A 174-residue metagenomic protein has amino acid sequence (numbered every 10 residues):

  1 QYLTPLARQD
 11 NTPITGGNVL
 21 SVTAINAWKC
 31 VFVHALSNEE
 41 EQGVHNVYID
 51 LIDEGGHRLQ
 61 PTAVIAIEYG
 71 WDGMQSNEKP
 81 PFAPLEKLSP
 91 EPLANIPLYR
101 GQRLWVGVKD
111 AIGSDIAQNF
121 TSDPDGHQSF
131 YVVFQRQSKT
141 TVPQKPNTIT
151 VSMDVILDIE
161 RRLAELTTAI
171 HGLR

Functional and structural regions predicted by a protein language model:
Q1-Q60: Beta-strand-rich domain onsets/edges
V47, P61-I65, Q102-L104: Short beta-strand/loop motifs in extracellular/secreted proteins, especially within beta-sandwich accessory domains
L51, I67-Y69, V108: Conserved aromatic beta-strand anchor motif in extracellular beta-sandwich/beta-rich domains
G56-Q75: Short, ordered, surface-exposed loop/turn motifs in non-cytosolic proteins
Y69-R100, D115-S122: Short, acidic Ser/Thr/Gly-rich low-complexity loop/linker segments typical of extracellular and cell-surface proteins
R100-A111: A short, solvent-exposed beta-strand micro-motif common in secreted/extracellular proteins
D110-K139: Structured interaction patches on ligand/partner-binding surfaces of diverse proteins
K145-R174: Short, low-complexity, charged amphipathic interaction modules
